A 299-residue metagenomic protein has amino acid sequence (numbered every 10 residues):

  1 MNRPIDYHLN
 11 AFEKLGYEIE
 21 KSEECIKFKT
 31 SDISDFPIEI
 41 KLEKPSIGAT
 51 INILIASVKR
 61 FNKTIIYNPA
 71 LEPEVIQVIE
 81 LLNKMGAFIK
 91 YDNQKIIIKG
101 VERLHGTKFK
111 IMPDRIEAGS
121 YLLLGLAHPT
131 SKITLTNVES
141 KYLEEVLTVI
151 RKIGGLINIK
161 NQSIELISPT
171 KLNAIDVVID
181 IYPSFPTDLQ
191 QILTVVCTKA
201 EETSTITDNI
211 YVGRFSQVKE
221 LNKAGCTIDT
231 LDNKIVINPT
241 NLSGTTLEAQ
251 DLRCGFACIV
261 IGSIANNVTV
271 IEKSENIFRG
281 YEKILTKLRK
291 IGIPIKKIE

Functional and structural regions predicted by a protein language model:
M1-E299: Short, structured segments at the rim of ligand-binding sites
